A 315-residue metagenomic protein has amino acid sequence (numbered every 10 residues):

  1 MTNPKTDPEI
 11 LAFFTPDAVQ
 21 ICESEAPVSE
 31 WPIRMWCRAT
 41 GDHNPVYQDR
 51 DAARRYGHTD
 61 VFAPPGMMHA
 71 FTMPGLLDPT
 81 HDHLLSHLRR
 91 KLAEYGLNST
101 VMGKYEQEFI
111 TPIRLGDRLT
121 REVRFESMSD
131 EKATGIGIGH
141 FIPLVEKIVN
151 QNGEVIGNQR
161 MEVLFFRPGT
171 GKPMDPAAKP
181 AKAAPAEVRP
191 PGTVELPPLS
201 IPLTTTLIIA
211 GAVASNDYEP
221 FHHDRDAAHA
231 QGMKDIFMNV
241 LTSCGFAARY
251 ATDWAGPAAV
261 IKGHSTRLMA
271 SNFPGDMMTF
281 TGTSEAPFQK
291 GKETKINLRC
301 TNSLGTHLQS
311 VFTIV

Functional and structural regions predicted by a protein language model:
M1-I21, M102-S200, N272-V315: HotDog/MaoC-like acyl-thioester-processing domains
T2-K104, T170-A258: Hot-dog-fold acyl-thioester-processing enzymes
M67-M68, E106, R160, A210 (+2 more regions): Generic structural signal for residues positioned in beta-strands
Y95-L97, L144, G256, M269 (+1 more regions): A signal for specific C-terminal beta-sheet/loop modules enriched in small/flexible residues with GP/PG/PP motifs
K234-D235, T242-P287, S303: Catalytic-pocket segment enriched in acidic/His residues
